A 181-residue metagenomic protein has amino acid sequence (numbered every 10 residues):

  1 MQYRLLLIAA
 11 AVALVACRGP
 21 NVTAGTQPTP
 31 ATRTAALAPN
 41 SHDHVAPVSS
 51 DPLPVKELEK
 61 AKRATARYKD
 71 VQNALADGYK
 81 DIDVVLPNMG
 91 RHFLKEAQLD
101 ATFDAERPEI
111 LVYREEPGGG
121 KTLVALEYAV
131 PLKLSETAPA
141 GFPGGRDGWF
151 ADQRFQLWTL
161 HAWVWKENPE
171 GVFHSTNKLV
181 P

Functional and structural regions predicted by a protein language model:
M1-V15: Sec-dependent bacterial lipoprotein signal peptides
V15-A16, I110: Active-site-proximal helix/loop capping residues that flank conserved catalytic or ligand/cofactor
C17-N21: Bacterial signal peptide processing site
G25-P181: Primary mode marks residue(s) on the alpha4-beta5-alpha5 output face of response regulator receiver
